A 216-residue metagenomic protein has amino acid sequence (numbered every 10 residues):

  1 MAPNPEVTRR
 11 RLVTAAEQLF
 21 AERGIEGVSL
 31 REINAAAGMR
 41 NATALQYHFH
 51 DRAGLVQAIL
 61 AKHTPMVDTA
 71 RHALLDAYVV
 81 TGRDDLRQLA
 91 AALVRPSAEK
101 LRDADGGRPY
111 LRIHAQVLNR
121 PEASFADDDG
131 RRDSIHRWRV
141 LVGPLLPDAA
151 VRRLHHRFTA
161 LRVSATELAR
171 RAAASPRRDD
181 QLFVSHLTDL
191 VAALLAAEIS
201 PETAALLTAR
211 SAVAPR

Functional and structural regions predicted by a protein language model:
M1-R23, E32, G54: Basic, helix-initiating cap at the start of DNA-binding domains
R9-T14, E26, F49-H72, D76: An amphipathic alpha-helix adjacent to DNA-recognition modules
L19, I25-G54, A58: Helix-turn-helix
H72-G107: Hydrophobic alpha-helical connector segments
L74-T81, P121, R171-P176: Secondary-structure edge/capping motif, primarily at the C-terminal ends of alpha-helices and the immediately following
Q88, G106-Y110, R120-L146, H155-H156: Amphipathic alpha-helical packing segments from all-alpha helical-bundle domains
L93, S97, L111-L118, L161-A165 (+1 more regions): Short alpha-helical scaffolding segments that buttress acidic/His motifs in well-ordered protein cores
R132-R216: C-terminal peripheral helix-coil segments that are non-catalytic and often amphipathic
